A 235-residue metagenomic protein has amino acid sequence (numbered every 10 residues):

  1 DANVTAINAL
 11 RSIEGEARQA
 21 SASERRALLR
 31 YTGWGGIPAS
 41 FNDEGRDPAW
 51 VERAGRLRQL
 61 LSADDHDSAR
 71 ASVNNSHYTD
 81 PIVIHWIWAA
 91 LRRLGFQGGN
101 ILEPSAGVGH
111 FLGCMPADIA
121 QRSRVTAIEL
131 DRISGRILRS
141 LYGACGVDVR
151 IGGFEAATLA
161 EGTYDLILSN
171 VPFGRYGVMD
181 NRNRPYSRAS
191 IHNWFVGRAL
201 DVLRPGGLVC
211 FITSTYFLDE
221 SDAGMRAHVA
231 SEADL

Functional and structural regions predicted by a protein language model:
A2-L141, C145: Class I S-adenosyl-L-methionine
I13, Y176-G177: Helix N-cap/beta-alpha junction loops of NAD(P)-dependent oxidoreductase domains
H77-I82, Y186-N193: Conserved phosphate-coordination/catalytic loops
L130-R132, R188-L235: Conserved Class I SAM-dependent methyltransferase catalytic core
A144-F154: Conserved SAM-binding strand-loop segment of SAM-dependent methyltransferases
T158-L168: A short acidic, Gly/Pro-enriched loop at the edge of an enzyme's catalytic core that lines a small-molecule cofactor
L168-Y176: A short SAM/SAH-binding and catalytic strip from SAM-dependent methyltransferases
V178-R182, F195: A short, conserved alpha-helix within the catalytic core of class I
